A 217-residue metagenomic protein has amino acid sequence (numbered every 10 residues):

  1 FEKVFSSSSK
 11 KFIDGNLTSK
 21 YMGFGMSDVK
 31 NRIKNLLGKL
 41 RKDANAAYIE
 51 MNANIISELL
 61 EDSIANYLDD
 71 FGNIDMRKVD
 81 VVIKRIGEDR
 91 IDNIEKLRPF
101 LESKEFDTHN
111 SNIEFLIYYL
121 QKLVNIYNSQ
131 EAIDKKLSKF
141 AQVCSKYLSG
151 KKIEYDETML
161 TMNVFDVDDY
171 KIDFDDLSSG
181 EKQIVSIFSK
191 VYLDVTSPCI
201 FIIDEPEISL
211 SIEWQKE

Functional and structural regions predicted by a protein language model:
F1-N110, E114: Electropositive, glycine-dotted interaction segments that contact anionic polymers or phosphate-rich ligands
E2, E50, E58-E61, E88 (+8 more regions): Glutamate identity and glutamate-enriched acidic tracts
Y21, Y48, Y67, Y118-Y119 (+6 more regions): Sequence-level detector for tyrosine residue identity
F24-S27, N110, I117, F140 (+2 more regions): Short, well-ordered helical secondary-structure segments
R85, K122, V143, Y147: Residues that form generic nucleotide/phosphate-binding pockets
N93-K96, K104-A141: Charged, surface-exposed helical/loop "interaction arms" that form contiguous linear patches used for dimerization
K135-Q142, K146-E217: Switch/communication elements of ASCE P-loop NTPase nucleotide-binding domains
